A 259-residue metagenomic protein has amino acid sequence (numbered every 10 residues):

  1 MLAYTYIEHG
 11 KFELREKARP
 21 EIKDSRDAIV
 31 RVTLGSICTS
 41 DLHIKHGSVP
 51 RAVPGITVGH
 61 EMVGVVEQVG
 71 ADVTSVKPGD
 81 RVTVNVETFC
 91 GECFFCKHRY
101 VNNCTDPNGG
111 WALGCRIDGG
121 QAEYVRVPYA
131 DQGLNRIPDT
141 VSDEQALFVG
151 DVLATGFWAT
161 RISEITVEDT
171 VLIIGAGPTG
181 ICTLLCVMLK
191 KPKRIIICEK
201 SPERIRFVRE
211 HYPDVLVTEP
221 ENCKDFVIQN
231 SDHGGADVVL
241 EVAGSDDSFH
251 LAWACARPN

Functional and structural regions predicted by a protein language model:
I7, R19-P20, V53-G59, L113-D118 (+1 more regions): Short Gly/Pro-enriched turn/cap motifs at secondary-structure boundaries
P20-G35, S48-K97, P138-V141: Glycine-rich beta-strand-centered segment in the early N-terminal region that forms part of a ligand/cofactor-binding
S40-H46: Cytochrome P450 core scaffold surrounding the K-helix E-X-X-R motif and the conserved "meander" helix-loop region
V84, I173, E241: Redox-cofactor binding/interface segments in oxidoreductases and associated redox assembly factors
E92-I174: NAD(P)H dinucleotide-binding glycine-rich loop of Rossmann-like/cofactor-binding domains, especially the beta1-alpha1
R136-E221: Mid-domain Rossmann-like dinucleotide-binding core that forms the NAD(H)/NADP(H) cofactor-binding site
S163, I205-N259: Glycine-rich cofactor phosphate-binding loops and adjacent beta1-alpha1 units of small-molecule cofactor enzyme domains
